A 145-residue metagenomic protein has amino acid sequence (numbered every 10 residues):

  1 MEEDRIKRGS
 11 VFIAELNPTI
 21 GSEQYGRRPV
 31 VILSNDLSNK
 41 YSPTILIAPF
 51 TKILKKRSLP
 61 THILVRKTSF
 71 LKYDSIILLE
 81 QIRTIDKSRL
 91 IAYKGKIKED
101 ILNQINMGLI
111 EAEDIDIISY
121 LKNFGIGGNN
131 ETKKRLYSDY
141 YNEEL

Functional and structural regions predicted by a protein language model:
D4, S69-L145: C-terminal terminal-subdomain/extension
D4-I6, S38: Short, surface-exposed loop and linker segments with low hydrophobicity and enrichment for Pro/Ser/Thr
N17-G21: Short, charged beta-turn/beta-strand-edge "cap" motif at the junction between a beta-strand and an adjacent loop
S22-G26, I32-K67: Compact nucleic-acid interaction/catalytic patches
